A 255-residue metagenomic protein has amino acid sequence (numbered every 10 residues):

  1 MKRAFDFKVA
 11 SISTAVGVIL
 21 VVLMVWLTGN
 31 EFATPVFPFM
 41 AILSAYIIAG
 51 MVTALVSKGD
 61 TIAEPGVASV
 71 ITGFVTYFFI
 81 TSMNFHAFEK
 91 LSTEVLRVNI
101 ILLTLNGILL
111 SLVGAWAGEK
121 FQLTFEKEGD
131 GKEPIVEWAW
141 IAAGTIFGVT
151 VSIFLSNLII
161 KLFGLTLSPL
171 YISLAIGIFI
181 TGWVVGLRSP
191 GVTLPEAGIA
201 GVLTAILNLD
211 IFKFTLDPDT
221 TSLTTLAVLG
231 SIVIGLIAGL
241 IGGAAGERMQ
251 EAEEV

Functional and structural regions predicted by a protein language model:
M1-V255: Juxtamembrane/disordered regions of integral membrane proteins
